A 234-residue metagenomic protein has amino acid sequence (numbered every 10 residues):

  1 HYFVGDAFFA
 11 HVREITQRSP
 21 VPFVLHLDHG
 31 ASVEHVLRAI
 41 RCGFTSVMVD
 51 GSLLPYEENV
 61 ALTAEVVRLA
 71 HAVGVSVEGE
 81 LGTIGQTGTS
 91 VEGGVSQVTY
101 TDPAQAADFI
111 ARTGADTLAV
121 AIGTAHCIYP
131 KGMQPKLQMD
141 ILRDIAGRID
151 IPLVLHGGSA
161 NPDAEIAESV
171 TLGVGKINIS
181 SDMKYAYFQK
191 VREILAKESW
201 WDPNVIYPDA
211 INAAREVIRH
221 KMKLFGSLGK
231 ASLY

Functional and structural regions predicted by a protein language model:
D6-P20, H29-I151, D163-I179, Y185 (+4 more regions): Alpha/beta enzyme core
E198-Y207: Short beta-alpha connecting loops at secondary-structure transitions that line or flank enzyme active sites
P208, N212-Y234: C-terminal extensions of enzymes
